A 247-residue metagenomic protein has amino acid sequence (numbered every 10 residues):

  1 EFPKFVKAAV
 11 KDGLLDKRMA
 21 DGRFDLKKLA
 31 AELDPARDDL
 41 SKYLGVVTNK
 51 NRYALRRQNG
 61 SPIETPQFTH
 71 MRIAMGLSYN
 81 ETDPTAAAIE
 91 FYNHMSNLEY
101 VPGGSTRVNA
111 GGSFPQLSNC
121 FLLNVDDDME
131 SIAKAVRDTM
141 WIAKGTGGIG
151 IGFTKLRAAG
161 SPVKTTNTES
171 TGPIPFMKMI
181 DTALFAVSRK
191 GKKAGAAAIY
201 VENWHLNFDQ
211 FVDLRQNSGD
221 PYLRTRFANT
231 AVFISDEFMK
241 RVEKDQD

Functional and structural regions predicted by a protein language model:
E1-D247: Extended catalytic cores of very large enzyme megasubunits
